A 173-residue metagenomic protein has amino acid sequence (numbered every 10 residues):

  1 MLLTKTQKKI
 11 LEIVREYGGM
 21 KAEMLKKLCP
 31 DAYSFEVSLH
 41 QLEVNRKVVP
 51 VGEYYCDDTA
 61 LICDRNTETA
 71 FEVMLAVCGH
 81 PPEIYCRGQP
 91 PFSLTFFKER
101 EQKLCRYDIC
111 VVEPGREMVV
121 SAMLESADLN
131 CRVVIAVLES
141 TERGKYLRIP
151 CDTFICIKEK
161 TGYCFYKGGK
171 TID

Functional and structural regions predicted by a protein language model:
M1-T67: Nuclease-adjacent, charged terminal/linker segments that flank catalytic cores
I13, V48-M123: Nucleic-acid-binding surface
Y17, Y33, Y54-Y55, Y85 (+3 more regions): Sequence-level detector for tyrosine residue identity
D31-A32, E113-E117, T141: Short beta->alpha connector loops
M74-L75, V134-I135, E159-T161: Glycine-rich loops and low-complexity Gly/Arg-rich segments that provide flexible linkers or classic glycine-based
K103-C110, A127-L138, D152-I155: Hydrophobic beta-strand segments of well-ordered beta-sheets in folded domains
V120-M123, A127-D128, A136-V137, G144-Y146: Phospho-regulated, low-complexity intrinsically disordered regions of nuclear gene-regulatory and chromatin-associated
T141-D173: Domain-level recognition of nuclease-like catalytic cores that cleave nucleotide substrates
